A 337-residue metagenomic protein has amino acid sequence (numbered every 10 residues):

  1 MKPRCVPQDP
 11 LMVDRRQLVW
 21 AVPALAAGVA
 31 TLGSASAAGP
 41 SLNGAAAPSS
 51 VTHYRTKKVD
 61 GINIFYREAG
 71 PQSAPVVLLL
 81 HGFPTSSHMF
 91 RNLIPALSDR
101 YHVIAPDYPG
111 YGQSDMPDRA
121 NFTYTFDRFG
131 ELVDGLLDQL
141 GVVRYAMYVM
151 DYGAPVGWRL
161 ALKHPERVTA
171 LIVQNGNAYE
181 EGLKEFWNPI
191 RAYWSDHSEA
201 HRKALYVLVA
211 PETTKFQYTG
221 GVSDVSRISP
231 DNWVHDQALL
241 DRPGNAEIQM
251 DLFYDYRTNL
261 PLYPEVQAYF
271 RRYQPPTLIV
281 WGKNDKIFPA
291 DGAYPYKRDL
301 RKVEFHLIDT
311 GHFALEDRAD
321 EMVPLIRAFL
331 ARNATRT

Functional and structural regions predicted by a protein language model:
M1-D14, A24-A26: N-terminal secretory signal peptides
W20-R55: An N-terminal hydrophobic leader/cap segment in hydrolases
G39-H53, G61-I64, A69-V76, I104 (+6 more regions): Flexible "cap/lid" subdomain of the alpha/beta-hydrolase fold that forms the substrate-access gate
L79-G82, A105: Structural cue for short, hydrophobic secondary-structure segments
G82-T85, D151: Active-site glycine-rich loops that stabilize anionic/oxyanionic intermediates across multiple enzyme folds
P84-N92, V103: Serine-hydrolase catalytic-loop signature spanning alpha/beta hydrolases and amidase-signature enzymes
S98-D107: Active-site machinery of serine-nucleophile hydrolases
